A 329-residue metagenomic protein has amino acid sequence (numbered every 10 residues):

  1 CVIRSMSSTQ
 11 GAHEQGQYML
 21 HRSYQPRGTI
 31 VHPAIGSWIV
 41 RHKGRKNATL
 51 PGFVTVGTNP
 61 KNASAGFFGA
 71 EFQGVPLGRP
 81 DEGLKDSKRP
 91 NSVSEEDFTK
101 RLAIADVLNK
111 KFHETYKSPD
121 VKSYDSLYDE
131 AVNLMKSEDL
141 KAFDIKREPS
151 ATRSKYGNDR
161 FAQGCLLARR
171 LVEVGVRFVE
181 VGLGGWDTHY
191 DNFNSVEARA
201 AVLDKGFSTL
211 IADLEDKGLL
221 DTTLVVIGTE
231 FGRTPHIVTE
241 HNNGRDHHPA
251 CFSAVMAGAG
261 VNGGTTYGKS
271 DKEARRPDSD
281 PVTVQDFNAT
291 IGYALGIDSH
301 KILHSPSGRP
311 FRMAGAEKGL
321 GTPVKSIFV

Functional and structural regions predicted by a protein language model:
C1-V329: Ligand-binding pockets and gating/stacking loops
